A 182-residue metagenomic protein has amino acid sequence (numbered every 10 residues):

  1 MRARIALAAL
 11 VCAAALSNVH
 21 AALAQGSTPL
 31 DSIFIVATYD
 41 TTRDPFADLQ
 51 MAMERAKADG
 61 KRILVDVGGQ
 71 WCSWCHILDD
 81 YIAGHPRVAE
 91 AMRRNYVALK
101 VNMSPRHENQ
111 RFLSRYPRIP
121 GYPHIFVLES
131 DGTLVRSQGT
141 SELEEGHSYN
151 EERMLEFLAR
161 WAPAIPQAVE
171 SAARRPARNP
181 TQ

Functional and structural regions predicted by a protein language model:
A6-N18: Bacterial N-terminal signal peptides
A22-R43: N-proximal helix/coil linker or "cap" segments that precede and/or mark the start of modular domains
R43-F46, A83-E108: Thiol-based oxidoreductase modules, predominantly thioredoxin-like and allied folds used for disulfide exchange
R43-K61: A short beta-strand-turn-helix
G60-I63, G68-W71: Short pre-active-site segment immediately N-terminal to redox-active cysteine/selenocysteine motifs in thiol-based
G69-A83: Conserved redox-active cysteine motifs that mediate thiol-disulfide chemistry, especially di-cysteine Cys-X(1-2)-Cys
E108-P120: Structural alpha/beta surface segment adjacent to cysteine/selenocysteine redox centers across thiol/disulfide enzymes
I119-A172: Non-catalytic, surface beta->alpha helical segment in thiol-disulfide oxidoreductase systems
